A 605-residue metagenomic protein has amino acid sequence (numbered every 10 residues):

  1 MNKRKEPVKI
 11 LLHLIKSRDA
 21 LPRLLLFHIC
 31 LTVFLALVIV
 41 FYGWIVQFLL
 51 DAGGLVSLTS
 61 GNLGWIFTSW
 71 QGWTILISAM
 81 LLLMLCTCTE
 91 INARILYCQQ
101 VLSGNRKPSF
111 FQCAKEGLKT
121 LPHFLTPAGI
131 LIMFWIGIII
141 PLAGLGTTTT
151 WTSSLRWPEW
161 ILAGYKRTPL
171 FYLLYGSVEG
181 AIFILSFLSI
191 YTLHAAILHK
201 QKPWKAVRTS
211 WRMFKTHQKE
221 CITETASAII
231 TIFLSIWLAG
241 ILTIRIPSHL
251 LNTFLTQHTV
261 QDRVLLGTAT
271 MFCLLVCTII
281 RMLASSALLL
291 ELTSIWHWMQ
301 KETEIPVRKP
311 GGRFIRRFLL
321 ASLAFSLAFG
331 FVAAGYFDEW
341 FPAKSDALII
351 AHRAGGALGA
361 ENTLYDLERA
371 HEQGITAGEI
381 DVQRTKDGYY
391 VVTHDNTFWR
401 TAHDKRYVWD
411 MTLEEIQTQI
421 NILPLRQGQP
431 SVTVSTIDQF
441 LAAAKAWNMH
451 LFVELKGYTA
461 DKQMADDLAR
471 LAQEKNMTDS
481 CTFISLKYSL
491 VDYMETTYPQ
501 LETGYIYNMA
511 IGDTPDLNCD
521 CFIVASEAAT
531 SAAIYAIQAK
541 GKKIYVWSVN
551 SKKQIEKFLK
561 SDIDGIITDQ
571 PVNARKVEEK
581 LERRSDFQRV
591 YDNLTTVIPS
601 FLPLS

Functional and structural regions predicted by a protein language model:
M1-L173, I182-F233, V260-Y336, A370: Helix-coil boundary and N-terminal low-complexity module in membrane systems
W298-L358, D404, E414, I422-V432 (+2 more regions): Long, acidic (Asp/Glu-rich), low-complexity accessory segments flanking structured domains
F337-V392, W399, K405-D410, E415-T418 (+1 more regions): Membrane-interface segments at or immediately adjacent to transmembrane helices that form the boundary between
D346-I350, A377, H450-F452, S480-F483 (+4 more regions): Structural preference for beta-strand elements that scaffold enzyme active sites
H352, A370, D381, I416 (+8 more regions): Conserved, mostly hydrophobic/aromatic
A360, T385-D387, K462, Y488-V491 (+2 more regions): Active-site-adjacent beta->alpha loops and helix N-cap segments on the catalytic face of soluble alpha/beta enzymes
H394-L501, V524, Q538-K540, N593-L604: Metal-dependent phosphodiesterase/phospholipase catalytic core, i.e., the His/Asp/Glu-rich active-site region
Y505-S605: C-terminal active-site rim and adjoining tail of enzyme catalytic domains
